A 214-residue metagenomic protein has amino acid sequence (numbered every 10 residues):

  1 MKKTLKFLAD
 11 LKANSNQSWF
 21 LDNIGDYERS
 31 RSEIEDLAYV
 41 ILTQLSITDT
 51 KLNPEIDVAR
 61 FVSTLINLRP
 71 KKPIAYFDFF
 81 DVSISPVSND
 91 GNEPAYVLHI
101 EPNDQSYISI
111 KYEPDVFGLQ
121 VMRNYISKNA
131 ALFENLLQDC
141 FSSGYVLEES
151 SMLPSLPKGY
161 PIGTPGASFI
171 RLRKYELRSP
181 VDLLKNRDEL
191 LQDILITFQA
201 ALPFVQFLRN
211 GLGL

Functional and structural regions predicted by a protein language model:
K2-Q17, I34-L42, I126-S127, E148-L214: Long, solvent-exposed, polar/charged low-complexity segments
A9-I41, L45-V62: Active-site acidic/histidine clusters and adjacent loop/turn architecture that either coordinate catalytic ions
N23-S30, V121-I126, L190: Short histidine-centered catalytic/ligand-binding loop motif
T50-P54, D90, T164, R171: Alpha-helical scaffold domains
T50-Y76, G144-K158: A short, surface-exposed loop/turn module that caps and links secondary-structure elements
P54-E55, R69-K72, N89-G91, P180 (+1 more regions): Conserved, charge-rich beta-strand/loop surface module that forms ligand/interface-binding patches within domains
N67-K128: Aromatic- and glycine-enriched beta-alpha-beta binding-site module
P102-T164: Compact, glycine/acidic-enriched structural inserts
